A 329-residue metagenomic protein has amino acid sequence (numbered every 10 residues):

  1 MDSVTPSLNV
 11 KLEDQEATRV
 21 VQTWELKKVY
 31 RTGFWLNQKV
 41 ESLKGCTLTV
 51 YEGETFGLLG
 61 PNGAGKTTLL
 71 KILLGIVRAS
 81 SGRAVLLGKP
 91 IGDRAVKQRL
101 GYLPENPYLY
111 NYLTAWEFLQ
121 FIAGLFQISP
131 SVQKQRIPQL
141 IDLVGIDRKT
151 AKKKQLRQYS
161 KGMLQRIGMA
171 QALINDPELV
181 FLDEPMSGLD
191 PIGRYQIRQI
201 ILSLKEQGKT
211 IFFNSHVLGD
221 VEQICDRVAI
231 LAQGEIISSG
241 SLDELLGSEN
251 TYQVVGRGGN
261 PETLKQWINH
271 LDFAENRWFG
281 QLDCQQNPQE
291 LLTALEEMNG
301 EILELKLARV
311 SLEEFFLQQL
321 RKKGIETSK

Functional and structural regions predicted by a protein language model:
M1-K11, D283-K329: C-terminal coupling/interaction segments
M1-T32, L36-K39, K322-K329: ABC-family P-loop ATPase nucleotide-binding domain
V21, K28-F213, L218-G219, Q223-A232 (+1 more regions): ABC transporter nucleotide-binding domains
W24, Y51, V255-R257, Q281-D283 (+1 more regions): A structural detector for beta-sheet-dominated domains
P90-I91, R257-G259, Q285, V310: Short, surface-exposed acidic/glycine-rich loop or hinge patches that mediate macromolecular interfaces
A95, L246-E249, L320: Short, flexible helix/strand-to-coil boundary loops that buttress conserved ligand/catalytic motifs in alpha/beta
R198-L282: ABC transporter nucleotide-binding domain
